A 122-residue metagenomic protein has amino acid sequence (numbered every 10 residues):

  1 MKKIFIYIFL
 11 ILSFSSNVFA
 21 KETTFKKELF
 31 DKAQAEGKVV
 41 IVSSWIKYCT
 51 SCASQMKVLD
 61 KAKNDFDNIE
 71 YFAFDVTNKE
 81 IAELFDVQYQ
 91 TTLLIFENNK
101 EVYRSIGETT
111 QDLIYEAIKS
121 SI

Functional and structural regions predicted by a protein language model:
I4-S13: Sec-dependent N-terminal signal peptides
L10, V18-G37, S120: N-terminal leader/targeting and pre-domain segments
A35-K47: Short active-site neighborhood of thiol/selenol oxidoreductases, capturing the structured segment around
S44, D67-E80: Thiol-based oxidoreductase modules, predominantly thioredoxin-like and allied folds used for disulfide exchange
I46-T50, T77-E80, T92, E108-Q111: Solvent-exposed loop/turn segments at secondary-structure junctions within structured extracellular/periplasmic domains
C52-D65: Typically the conserved alpha-helix immediately C-terminal to a functionally engaged Cys/Sec in thioredoxin-like
F85-L94: Structural micro-motif
E97-I122: Non-catalytic, surface beta->alpha helical segment in thiol-disulfide oxidoreductase systems
